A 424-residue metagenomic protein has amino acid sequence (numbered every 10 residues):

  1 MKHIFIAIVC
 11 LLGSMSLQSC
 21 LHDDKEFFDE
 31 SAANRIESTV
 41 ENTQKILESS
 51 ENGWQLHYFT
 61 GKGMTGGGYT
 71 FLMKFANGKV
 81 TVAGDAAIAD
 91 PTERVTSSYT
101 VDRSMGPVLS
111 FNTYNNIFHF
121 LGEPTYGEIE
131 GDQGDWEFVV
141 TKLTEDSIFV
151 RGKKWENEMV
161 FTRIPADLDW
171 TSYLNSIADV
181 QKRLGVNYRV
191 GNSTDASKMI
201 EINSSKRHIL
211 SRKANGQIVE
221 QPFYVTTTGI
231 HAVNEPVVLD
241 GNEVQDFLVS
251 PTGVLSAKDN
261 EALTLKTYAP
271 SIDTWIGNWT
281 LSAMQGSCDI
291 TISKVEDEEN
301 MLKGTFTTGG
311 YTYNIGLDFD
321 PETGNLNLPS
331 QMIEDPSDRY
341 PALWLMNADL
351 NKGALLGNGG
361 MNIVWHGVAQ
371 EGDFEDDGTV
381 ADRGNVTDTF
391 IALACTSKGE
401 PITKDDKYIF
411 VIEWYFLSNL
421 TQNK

Functional and structural regions predicted by a protein language model:
K2-C10: Sec-dependent signal peptide recognition, specifically the positively charged N-region followed immediately by
M15-S19: C-terminal motif of bacterial Sec signal peptides marking the signal peptidase cleavage site
L21-V108, L143, A166-V190, W414-N423: Acidic/polar, low-complexity intrinsically disordered N-terminal segments immediately downstream of a Sec signal
G61-G106, T194-H231, Q285-M332: N-terminal glycine/threonine-rich, aromatic-flanked beta-hairpin/loop signature
K79-E220: Long, acidic/polar, low-complexity amphipathic helices and coiled-coil-like
S110-Q133, G229-N242, E334-G357: An anionic, turn-rich surface loop/hairpin at beta-sheet edges that serves as a generic interaction/coordination patch
E158, I164-S282, S293-D297, T305 (+5 more regions): Preference for solvent-exposed, low-hydrophobicity sequence contexts
R339-T403: C-terminal structured domain segments
